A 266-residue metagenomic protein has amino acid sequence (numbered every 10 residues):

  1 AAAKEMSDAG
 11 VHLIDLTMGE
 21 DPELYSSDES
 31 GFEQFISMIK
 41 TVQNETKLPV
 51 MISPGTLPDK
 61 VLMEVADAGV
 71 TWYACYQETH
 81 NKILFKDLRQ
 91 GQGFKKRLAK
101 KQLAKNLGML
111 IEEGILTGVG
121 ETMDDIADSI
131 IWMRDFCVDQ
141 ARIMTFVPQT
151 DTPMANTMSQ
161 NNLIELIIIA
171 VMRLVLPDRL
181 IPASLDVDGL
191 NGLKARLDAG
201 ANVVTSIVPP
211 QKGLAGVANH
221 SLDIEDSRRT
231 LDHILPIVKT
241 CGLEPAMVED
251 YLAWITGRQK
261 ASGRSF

Functional and structural regions predicted by a protein language model:
A1-A2, M6-A104, L110-G114, D139-M144: Core AdoMet radical
A3-K4, F35-K40, L62, L98-K101 (+6 more regions): Generic structural signal for well-ordered alpha-helices, preferentially at hydrophobic/aromatic core positions
I14, D21-L24, S53, K100-D125 (+2 more regions): Conserved strand-turn element in the central/C-terminal portion of the radical SAM core barrel that lines
E23, K60, K82, E121 (+3 more regions): Generic structural signal for helix capping and beta-alpha/helix-loop junctions
S27-Q34, L88-K96, E121-D125, T157-I164 (+1 more regions): Alpha-helix N-cap and loop-to-helix initiation/capping positions
S37-T46, E64-A68, L103, L107 (+7 more regions): Alpha-helical structural signal in soluble globular domains
L57-D67, V119-R134, D188-G200: Catalytic cores of alpha/beta
F136-F266: Auxiliary Fe-S-binding modules of radical SAM enzymes
